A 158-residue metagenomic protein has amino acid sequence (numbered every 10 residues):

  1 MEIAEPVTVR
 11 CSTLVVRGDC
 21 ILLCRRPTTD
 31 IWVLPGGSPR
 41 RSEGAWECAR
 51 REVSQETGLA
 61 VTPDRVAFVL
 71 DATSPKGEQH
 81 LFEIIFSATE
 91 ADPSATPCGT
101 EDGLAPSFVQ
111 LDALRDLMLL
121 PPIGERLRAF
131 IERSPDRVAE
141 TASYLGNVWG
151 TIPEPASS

Functional and structural regions predicted by a protein language model:
M1-L34, V61, R65: N-terminal strand-loop-strand
M1-P6, P35-P39, S74-F82, P153: Short charge-dense sequence patches
V9-C11, D19, F82-I84, L104 (+1 more regions): Change "...and in nucleic-acid phosphodiester-cleaving endonucleases..." to "...and in nucleic-acid processing enzymes
C20-L23, A95-G99, V138-E140: Short, well-ordered strand-loop elements centered on a beta-strand within folded domains, enriched for acidic residues
C20-Q55, W149: Conserved Nudix-box catalytic region and its N-terminal flanking loop in Nudix hydrolases and closely related
D30-W32, E101-S158: Nudix hydrolase/Nudix homology domain
P39-T62, A72-I123: Unchanged
